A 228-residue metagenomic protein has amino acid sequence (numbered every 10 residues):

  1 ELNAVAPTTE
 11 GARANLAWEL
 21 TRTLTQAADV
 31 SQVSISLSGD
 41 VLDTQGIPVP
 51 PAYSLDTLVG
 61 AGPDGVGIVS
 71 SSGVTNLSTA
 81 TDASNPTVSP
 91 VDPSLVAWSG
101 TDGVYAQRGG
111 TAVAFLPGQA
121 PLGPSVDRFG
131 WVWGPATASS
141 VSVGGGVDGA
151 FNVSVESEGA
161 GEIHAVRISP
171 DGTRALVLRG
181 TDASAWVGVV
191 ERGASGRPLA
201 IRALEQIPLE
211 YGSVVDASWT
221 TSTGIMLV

Functional and structural regions predicted by a protein language model:
E1-V228: Bimodal "functional hotspot" detector
